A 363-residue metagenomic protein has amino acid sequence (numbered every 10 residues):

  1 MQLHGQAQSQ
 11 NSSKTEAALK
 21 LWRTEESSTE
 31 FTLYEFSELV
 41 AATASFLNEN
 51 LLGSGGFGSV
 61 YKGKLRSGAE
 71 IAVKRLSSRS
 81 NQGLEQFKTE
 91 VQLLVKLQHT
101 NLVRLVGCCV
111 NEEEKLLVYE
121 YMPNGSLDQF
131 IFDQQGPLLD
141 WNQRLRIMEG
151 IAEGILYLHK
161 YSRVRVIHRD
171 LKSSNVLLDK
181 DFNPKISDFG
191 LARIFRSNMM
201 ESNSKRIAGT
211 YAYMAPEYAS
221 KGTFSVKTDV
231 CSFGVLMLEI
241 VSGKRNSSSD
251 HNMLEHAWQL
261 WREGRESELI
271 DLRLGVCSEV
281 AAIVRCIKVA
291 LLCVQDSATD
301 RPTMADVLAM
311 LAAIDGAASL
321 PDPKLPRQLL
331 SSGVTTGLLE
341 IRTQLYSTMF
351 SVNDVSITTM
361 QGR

Functional and structural regions predicted by a protein language model:
M1-T29, L274-V289, Q295-R363: Intrinsically disordered, low-complexity cytosolic regulatory tails and linkers adjacent to catalytic/signaling modules
E49-V60: Protein kinase glycine-rich loop
Y61-S78, R104: Glycine-rich ATP phosphate-binding loop
F87-Q92: Regulatory alphaC helix of protein kinase catalytic domains
R104-E113, P123: Short beta-strand micro-motifs within the conserved protein kinase catalytic domain, predominantly in the N-lobe
L191-R193: Activation segment
D229: Conserved catalytic-loop aspartate of Hanks-type protein kinases
